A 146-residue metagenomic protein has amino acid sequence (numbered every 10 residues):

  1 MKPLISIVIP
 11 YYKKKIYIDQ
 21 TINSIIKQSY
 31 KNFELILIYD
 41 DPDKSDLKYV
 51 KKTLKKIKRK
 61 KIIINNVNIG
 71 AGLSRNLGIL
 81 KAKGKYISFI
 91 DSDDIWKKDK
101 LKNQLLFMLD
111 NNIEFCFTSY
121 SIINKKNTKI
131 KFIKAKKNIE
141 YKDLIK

Functional and structural regions predicted by a protein language model:
M1-K146: Nucleotide-sugar donor-binding/catalytic module of glycosyltransferases that assemble extracellular/cell-envelope
